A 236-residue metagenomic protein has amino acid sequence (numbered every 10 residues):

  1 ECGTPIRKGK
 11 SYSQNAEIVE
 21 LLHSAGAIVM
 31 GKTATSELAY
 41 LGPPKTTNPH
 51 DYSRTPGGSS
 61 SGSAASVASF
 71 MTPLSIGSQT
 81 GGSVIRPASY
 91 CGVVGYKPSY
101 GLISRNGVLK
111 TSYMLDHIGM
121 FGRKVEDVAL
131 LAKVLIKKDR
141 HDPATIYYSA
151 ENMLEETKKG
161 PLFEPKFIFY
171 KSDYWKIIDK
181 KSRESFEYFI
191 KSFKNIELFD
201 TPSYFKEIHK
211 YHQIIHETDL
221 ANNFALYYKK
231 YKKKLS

Functional and structural regions predicted by a protein language model:
E1, Y40-P43, I85-Y90, G107-V108 (+2 more regions): Short acidic, glycine/serine/threonine-rich loops at helix termini
E1-G81: Gly/Ser-rich catalytic/binding loops embedded in alpha/beta enzyme cores
E1-P5, P161-K166, Y170, Y211-S236: Short helix-loop capping/hinge segments that flank enzyme active sites or metal/cofactor-binding pockets
T80-N106: Glycine/threonine-rich beta-strand-loop-alpha-helix active-site module that forms ligand/phosphate-binding
K97-E184, K230: A short helix-breaking turn/cap at a secondary-structure junction
R140-I146, N195-S203, K234: Flexible, glycine/charged-enriched surface loops at secondary-structure junctions
I178-P202, A225-K230: Acyltransferase
